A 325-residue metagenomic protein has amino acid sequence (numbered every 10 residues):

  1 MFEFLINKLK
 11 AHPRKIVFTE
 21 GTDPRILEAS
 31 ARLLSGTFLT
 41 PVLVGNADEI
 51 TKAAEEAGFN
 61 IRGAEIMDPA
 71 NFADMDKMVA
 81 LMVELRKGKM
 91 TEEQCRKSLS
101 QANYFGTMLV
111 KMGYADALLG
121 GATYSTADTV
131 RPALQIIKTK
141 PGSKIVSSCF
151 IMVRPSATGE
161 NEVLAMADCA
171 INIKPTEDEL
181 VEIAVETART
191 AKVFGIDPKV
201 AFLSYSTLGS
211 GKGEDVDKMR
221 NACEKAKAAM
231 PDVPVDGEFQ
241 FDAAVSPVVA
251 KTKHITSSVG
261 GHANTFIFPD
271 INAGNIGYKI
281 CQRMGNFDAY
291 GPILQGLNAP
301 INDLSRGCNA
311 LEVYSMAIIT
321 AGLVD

Functional and structural regions predicted by a protein language model:
M1-G260, T265-D325: Anion-binding alpha/beta catalytic cores of soluble intermediary-metabolism enzymes, centered on
